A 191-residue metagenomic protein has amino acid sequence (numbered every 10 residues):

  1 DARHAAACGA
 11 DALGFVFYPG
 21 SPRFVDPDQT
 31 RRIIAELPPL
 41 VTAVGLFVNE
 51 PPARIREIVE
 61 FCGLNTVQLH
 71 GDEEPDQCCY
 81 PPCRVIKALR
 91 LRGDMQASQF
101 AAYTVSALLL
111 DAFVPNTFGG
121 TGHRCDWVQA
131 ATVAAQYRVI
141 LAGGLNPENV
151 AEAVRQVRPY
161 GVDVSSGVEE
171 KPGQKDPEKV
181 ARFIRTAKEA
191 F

Functional and structural regions predicted by a protein language model:
D1-F191: Conserved N-terminal beta1-alpha1 strand-loop-helix module at the mouth
